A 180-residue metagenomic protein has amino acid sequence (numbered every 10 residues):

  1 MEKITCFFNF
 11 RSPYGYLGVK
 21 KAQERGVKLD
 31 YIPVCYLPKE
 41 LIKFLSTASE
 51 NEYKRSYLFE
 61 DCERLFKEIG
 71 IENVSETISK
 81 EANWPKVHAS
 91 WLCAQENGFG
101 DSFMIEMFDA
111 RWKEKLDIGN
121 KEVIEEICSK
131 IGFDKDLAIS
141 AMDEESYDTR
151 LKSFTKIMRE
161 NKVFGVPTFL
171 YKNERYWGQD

Functional and structural regions predicted by a protein language model:
E2-D30, E106-D180: C-terminal cap of thioredoxin/glutaredoxin-like
Y14-E114: Structural alpha/beta surface segment adjacent to cysteine/selenocysteine redox centers across thiol/disulfide enzymes
